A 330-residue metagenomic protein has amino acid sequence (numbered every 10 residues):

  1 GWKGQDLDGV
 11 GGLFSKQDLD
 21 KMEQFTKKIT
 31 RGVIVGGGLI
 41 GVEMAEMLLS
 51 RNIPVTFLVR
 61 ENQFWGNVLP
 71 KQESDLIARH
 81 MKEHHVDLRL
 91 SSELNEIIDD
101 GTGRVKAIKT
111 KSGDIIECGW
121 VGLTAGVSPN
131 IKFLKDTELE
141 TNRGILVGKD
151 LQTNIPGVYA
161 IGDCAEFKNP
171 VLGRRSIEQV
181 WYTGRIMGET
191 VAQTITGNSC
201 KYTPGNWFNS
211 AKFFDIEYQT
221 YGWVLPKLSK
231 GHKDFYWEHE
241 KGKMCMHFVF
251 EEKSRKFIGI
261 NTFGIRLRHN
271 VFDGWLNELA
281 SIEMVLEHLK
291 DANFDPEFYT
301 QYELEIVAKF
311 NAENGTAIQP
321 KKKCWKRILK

Functional and structural regions predicted by a protein language model:
Q5-I29, D99-R104, K109, D114-T190 (+1 more regions): FAD-site-proximal beta/loop scaffold in flavoenzymes
G11, V33, T56-L58, R89 (+3 more regions): Hydrophobic/aromatic beta-strand patches that form the interior of the parallel beta-sheet core in alpha/beta enzyme
F14, V35-I40: Glycine-rich Rossmann-fold phosphate-binding loop(s) that bind the pyrophosphate of adenine dinucleotide cofactors
R31, L39-E96, V180, G184 (+2 more regions): Rossmann-like dinucleotide-binding cores of NAD(P)H-dependent redox enzymes
L49, P296-K330: An exposure/low-complexity boundary signal
R104-I108, S112-E140, F214-L304: C-terminal catalytic lobe of FAD-dependent flavoproteins
C164-R266, N270, P320-L329: Mid-to-C-terminal Rossmann-like scaffold of FAD/NAD(P)H-dependent oxidoreductases
